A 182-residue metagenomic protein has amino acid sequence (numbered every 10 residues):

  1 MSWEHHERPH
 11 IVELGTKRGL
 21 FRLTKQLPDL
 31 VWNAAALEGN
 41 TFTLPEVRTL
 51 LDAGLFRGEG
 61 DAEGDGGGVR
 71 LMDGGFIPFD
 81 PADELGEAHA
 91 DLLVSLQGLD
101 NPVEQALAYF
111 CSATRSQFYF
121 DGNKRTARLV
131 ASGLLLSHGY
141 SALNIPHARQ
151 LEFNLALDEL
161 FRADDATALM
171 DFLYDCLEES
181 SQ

Functional and structural regions predicted by a protein language model:
M1-Q182: FIC/Doc superfamily catalytic core
